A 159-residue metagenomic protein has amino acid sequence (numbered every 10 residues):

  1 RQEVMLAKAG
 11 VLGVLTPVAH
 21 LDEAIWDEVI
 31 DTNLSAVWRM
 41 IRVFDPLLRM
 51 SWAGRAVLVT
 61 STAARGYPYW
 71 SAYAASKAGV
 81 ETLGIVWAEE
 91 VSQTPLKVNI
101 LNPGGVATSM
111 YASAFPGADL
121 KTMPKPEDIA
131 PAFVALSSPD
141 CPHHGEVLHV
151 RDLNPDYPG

Functional and structural regions predicted by a protein language model:
E3-V4, D27, G54-V59, L96-N99: Conserved catalytic-site loops of classical short-chain dehydrogenases/reductases
K8-V14: Conserved NAD(P)H cofactor-binding loop of Rossmann-fold oxidoreductase domains
V11, R49, A53-Q93, G105: Catalytic loop of short-chain dehydrogenase/reductase
L15, L96, N102-A114: Short beta-loop-alpha junction of Rossmann-like oxidoreductase domains
T16-V18, I25-D27: Substrate-binding pocket helix/loop in short-chain dehydrogenase/reductase
I41-R42, I85: A short, exposed helix-loop element centered on a Lys and neighboring polar residues
I100-L101, T108, G117-G159: C-terminal helical subdomain
